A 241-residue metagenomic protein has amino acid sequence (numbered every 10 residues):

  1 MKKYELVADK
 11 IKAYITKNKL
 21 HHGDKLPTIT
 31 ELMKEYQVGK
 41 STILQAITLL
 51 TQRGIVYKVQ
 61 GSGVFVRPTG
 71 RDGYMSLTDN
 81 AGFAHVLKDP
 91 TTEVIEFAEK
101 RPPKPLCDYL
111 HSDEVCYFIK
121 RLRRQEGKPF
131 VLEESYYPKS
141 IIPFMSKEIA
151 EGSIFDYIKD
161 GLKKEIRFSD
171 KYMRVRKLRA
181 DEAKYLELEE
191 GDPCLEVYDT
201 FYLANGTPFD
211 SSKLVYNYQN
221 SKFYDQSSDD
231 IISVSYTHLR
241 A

Functional and structural regions predicted by a protein language model:
M1-D9: Basic, helix-initiating cap at the start of DNA-binding domains
K2, Q37-V38, M145: Residue-level marker of alpha-helix boundaries and capping positions
K10-V66: N-terminal helix-turn-helix
P68-S235: All-alpha effector-binding/dimerization core of bacterial HTH-type transcriptional repressors
T237-A241: Conserved small/polar residues in nucleotide/adenosyl-binding loops
